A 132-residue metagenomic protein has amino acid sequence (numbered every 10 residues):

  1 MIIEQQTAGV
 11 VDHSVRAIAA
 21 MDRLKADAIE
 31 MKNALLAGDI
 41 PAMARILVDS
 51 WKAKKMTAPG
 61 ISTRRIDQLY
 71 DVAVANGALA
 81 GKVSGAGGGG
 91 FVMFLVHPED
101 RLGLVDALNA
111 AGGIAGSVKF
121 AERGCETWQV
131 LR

Functional and structural regions predicted by a protein language model:
M1-K82, M93-R132: C-terminal nucleotide
G89: Glycine-rich active-site/cofactor-binding loop and its immediate structural neighborhood
